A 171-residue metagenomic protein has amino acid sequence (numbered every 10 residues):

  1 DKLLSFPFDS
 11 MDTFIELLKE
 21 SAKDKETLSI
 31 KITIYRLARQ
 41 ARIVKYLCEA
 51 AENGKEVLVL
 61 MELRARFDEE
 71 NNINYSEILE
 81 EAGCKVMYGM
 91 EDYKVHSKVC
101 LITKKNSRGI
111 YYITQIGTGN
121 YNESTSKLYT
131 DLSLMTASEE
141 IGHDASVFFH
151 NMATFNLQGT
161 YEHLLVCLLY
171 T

Functional and structural regions predicted by a protein language model:
D1-S5, S10: Auxiliary tRNA-acceptor-end handling modules of aminoacyl-tRNA synthetases
L3, S29-K31, Q115: Structural motif
F14-L18, K23-E80, V86, V99: Extended, hydrophobic alpha-helical segments in both membrane/secreted and soluble proteins
M61-Y129: Phosphate/diphosphate-binding loops
T114-I116, G142-D144, Y161: Alpha-helical scaffold segments of alpha-solenoid architecture
K127-T154: Mobile "lid/hinge" segments at catalytic clefts and subdomain interfaces of large enzymes
Q158-C167: Long, charged amphipathic helices and adjacent flexible linkers at domain junctions
Y170-T171: Conserved small/polar residues in nucleotide/adenosyl-binding loops
